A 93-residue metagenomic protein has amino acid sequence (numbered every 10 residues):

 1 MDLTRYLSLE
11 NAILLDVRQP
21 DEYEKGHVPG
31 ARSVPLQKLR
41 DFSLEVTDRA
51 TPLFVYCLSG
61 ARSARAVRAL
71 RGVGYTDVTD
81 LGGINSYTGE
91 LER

Functional and structural regions predicted by a protein language model:
M1-I13, P20-P52, A61-R93: Rhodanese-like catalytic fold shared by cysteine-dependent sulfurtransferases and DSP/PTP-type phosphatases
Y56: Short, surface-exposed ligand- or partner-binding patches at beta-edge/loop junctions that are enriched in aromatics
